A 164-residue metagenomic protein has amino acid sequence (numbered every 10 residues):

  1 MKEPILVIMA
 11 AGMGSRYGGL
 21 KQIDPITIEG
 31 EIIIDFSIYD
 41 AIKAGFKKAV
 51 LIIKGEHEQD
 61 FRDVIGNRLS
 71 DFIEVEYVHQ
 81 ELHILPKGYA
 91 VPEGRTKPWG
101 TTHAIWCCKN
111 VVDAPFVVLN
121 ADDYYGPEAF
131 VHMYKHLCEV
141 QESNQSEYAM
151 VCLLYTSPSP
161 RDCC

Functional and structural regions predicted by a protein language model:
K2-G66, S70-V75, Q80, A114 (+1 more regions): N-terminal glycine-rich phosphate-binding loop and ensuing alpha1 helix
G14, Y124-G126: A short, conserved beta-strand element in the Rossmann-like catalytic core that flanks the donor/metal-binding loop
I42-G45, N110-P115, E139-N144: Secondary-structure boundary elements
K48-I52, N120, M150: Short catalytic-loop micro-motif centered on adjacent basic/acidic residues
L69-A114: Short phosphate-binding loop-to-helix
P115-D122: Short beta-strand-to-loop acidic/aromatic patch adjacent to the donor-nucleotide binding site
A129-L153: Conserved donor-nucleotide/metal-binding helix-loop-beta segment in metal-dependent transferases, i.e., the alpha-helix
Y155-C164: Single conserved hydrophobic/aromatic residue that forms the stacking wall/gate of nucleotide- or nucleobase-binding
